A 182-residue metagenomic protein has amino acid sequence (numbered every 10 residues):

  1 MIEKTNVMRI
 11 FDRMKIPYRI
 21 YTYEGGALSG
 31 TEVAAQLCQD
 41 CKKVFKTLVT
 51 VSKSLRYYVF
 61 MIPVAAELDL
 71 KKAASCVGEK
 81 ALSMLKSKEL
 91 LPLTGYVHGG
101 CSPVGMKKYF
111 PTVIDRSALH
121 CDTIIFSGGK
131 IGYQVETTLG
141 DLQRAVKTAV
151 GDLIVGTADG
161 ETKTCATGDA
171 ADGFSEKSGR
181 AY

Functional and structural regions predicted by a protein language model:
M1-Y182: Extended, low-hydrophobicity, polar/charged segments
